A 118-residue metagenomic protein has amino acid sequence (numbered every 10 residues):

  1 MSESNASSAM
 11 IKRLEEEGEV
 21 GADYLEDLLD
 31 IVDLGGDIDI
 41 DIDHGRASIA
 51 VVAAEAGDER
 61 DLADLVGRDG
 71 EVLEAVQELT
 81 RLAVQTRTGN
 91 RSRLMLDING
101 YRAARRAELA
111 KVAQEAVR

Functional and structural regions predicted by a protein language model:
M1-R118: RNA-contacting regions in translation and RNA-metabolism proteins, encompassing KH/S1 modules where present
